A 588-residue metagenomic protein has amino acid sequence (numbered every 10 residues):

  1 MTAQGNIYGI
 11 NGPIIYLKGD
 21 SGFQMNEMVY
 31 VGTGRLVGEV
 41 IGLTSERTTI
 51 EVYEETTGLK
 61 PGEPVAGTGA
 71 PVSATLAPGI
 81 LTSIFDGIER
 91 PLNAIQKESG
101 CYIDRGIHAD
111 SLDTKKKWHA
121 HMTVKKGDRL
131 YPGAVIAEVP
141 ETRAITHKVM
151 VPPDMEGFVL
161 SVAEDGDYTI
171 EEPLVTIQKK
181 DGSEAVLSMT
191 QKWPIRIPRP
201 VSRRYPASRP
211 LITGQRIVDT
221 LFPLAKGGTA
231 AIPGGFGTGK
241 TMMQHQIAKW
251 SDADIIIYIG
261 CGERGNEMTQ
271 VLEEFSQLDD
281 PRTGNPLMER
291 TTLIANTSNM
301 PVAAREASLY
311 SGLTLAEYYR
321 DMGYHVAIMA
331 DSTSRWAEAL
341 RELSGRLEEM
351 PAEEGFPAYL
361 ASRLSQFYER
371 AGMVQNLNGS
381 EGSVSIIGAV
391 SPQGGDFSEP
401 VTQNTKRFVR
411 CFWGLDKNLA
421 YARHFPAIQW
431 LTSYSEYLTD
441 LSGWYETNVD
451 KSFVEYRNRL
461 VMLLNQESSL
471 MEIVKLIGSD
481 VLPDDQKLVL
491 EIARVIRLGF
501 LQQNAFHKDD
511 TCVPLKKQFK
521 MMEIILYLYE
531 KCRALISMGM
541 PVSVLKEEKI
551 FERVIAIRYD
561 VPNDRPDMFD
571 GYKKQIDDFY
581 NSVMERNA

Functional and structural regions predicted by a protein language model:
M1-D104: N-terminal accessory targeting/assembly segments
D20, G34, A70-P71, E89 (+5 more regions): Short, surface-exposed secondary-structure boundary micro-motifs
G42-T48, P78-E89, I145-D165, A185-R199: Short, compositionally biased
S45-T48, A70, M155-V159, P233 (+2 more regions): Metallocofactor- and cofactor-centric catalytic cores in central/energy metabolism, strongly enriched
V52, T57, H119-R129, V159-D167: Short histidine-centered loop motifs in beta-beta connectors
K97-P153, T169-T229, M243-Q246, P281-M300 (+1 more regions): P-loop NTPase nucleotide-binding/switch module
T220-L221, G227-R553: P-loop NTPase catalytic core
G539-A588: C-terminal amphipathic alpha-helical interaction region
